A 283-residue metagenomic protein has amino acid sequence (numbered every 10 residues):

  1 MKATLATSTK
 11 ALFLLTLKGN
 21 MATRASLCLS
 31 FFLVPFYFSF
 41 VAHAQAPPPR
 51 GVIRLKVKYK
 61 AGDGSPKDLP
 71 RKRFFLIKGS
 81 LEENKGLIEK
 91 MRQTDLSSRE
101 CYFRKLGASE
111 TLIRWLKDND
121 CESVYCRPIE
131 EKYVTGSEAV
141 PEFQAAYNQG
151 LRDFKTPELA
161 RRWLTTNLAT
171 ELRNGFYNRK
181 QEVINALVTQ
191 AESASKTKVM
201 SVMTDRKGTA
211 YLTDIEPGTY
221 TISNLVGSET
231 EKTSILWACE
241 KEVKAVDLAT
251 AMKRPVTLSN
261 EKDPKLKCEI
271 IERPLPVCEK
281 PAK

Functional and structural regions predicted by a protein language model:
M1-R24: N-terminal secretory signal peptides that target proteins for export/translocation
T7, F13, F31, H43-A44: Generic N-terminal simple sequence motifs
S26-S39: Bacterial N-terminal signal peptides
A42-K283: Long luminal/extracellular ectodomains of secretory-pathway precursor proteins
